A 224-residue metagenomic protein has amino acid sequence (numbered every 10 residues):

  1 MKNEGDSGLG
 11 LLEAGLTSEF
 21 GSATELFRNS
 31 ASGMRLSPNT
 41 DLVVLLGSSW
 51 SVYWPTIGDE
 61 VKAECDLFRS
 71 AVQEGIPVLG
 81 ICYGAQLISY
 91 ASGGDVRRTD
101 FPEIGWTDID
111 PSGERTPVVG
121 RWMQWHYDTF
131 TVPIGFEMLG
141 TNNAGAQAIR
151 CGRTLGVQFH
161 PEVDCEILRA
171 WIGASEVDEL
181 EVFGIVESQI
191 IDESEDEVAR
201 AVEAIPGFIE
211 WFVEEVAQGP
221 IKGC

Functional and structural regions predicted by a protein language model:
M1-E4, L45-W50, Y127, F159-P161: Glycine-rich His-Gly loop
M1-F20: Short, charged N-terminal beta->alpha structural module
M1-N3, R28, Y83: Cofactor-binding loop segments of dinucleotide-utilizing enzymes, especially the Rossmann-like FAD- and NAD(P)+-binding
L9-L11, W54-T56, I88-A91, P133-I134 (+2 more regions): Short glycine-/acidic-enriched loop or helix-start segments at secondary-structure transitions that form or flank
A14, S18-L79: Flexible gly/pro-rich beta->alpha loop and the following alpha-helix that scaffold active-site loops
A71-D95: Catalytic nucleophile loop
R97, P111-C224: Amide-donor transfer/coupling interface in amidating biosynthetic enzymes
